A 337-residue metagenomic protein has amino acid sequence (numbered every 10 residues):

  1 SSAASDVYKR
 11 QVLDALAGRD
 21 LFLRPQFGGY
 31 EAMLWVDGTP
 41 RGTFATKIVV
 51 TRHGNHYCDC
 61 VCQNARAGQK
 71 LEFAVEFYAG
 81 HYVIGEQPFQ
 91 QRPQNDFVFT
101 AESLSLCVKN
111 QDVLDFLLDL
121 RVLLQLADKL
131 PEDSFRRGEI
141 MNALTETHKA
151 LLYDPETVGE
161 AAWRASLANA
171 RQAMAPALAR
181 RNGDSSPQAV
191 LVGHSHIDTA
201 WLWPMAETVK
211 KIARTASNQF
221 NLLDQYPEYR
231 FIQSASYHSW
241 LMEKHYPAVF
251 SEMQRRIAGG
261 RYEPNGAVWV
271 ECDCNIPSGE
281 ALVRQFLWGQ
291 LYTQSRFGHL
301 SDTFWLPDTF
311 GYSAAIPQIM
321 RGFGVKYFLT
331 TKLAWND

Functional and structural regions predicted by a protein language model:
S1, F27-E31, R41, Q63-D337: Catalytic-domain carbohydrate-binding cleft regions of carbohydrate-active enzymes
S2-Y8: Short, small-residue-biased leader/transition segments that mark boundaries at the very start of proteins
S5, P25-Q26, N55: Beta-strand-enriched, solvent-exposed domains that form extended recognition/catalytic surfaces
K9, F22-R24, E72-A74: Beta-strand secondary-structure signal
V12, C60-A65: Beta-strand-rich interaction surfaces with strong enrichment in secreted/lumenal proteins
L13-F22: Extended extracellular/luminal ectodomain segments enriched in beta-structured repeat modules
G29, M33-C58: Solvent-exposed beta-strand/loop surfaces of large extracellular or lumenal domains
